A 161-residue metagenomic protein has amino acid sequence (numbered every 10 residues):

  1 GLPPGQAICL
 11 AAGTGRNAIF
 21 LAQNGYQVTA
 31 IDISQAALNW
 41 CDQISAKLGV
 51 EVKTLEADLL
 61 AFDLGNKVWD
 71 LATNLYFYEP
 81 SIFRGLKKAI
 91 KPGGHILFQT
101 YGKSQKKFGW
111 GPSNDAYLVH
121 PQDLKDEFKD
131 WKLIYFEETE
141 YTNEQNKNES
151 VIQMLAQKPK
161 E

Functional and structural regions predicted by a protein language model:
P4-G13: Conserved class I S-adenosyl-L-methionine
Q27-D32: Conserved SAM-binding motif I beta-strand of class I
S34-A36: Conserved SAM/SAH-binding beta-strand->alpha-helix loop
C41-D42: Conserved SAM-binding loop
K47-L59: Conserved SAM-binding strand-loop segment of SAM-dependent methyltransferases
F62-L71: A short acidic, Gly/Pro-enriched loop at the edge of an enzyme's catalytic core that lines a small-molecule cofactor
G94-S104: Conserved beta-strand signature within the Rossmann-like core of class I S-adenosyl-L-methionine
Y141-E161: Core SAM-dependent methyltransferase catalytic element
